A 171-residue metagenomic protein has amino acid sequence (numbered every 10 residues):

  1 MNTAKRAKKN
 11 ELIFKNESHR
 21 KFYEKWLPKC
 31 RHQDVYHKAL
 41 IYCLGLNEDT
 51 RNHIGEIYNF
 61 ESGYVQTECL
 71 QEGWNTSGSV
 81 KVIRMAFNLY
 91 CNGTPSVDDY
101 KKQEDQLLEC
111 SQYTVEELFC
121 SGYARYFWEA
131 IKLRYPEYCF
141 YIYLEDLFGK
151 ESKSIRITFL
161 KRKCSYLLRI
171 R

Functional and structural regions predicted by a protein language model:
M1-V80, R84-F87, C91-R171: Extended, charge-biased low-complexity segments that typically form long amphipathic alpha-helices/coiled-coils
